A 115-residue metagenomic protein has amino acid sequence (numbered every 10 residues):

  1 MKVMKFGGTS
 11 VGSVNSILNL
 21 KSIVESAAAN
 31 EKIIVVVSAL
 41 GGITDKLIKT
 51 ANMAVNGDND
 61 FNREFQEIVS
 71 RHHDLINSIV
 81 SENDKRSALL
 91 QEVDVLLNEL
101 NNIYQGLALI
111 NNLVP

Functional and structural regions predicted by a protein language model:
M1-P115: Nucleotide/pyrophosphate-binding catalytic subdomain
